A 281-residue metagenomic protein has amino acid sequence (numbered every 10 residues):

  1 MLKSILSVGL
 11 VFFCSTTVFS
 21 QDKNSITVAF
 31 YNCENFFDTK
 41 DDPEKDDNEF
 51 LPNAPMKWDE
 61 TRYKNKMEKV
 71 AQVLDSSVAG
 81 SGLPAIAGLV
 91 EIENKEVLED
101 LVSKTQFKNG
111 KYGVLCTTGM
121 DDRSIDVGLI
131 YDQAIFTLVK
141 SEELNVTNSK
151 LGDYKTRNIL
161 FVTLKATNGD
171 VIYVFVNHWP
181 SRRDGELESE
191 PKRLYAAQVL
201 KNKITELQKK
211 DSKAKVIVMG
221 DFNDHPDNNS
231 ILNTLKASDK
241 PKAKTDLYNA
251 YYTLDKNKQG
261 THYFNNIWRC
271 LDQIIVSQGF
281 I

Functional and structural regions predicted by a protein language model:
M1-K23: Bacterial Sec-dependent N-terminal signal peptides
V18-T105, K111, L115-G119, I125: N-terminal, active-site-proximal structural segment of metallo-dependent hydrolase catalytic domains
V28-C33, W58, K66, V70 (+7 more regions): Active-site beta-strand/loop signature of hydrolases that rely on acidic residues for catalysis
E44-D47, T167-D170, V174-S189: Active-site His/acidic residue clusters
P52-T61, L83-L89, C116-T117, N148-K150 (+3 more regions): Second-shell loop/turn segments in exported
K57-E68, L89-E96, D121-S124, G152-Y154 (+3 more regions): Soluble non-cytosolic domains of exported or imported proteins
I92-V171, F175-W179: Structured beta-strand-rich core segments of catalytic domains in phosphoester-bond hydrolases
R193-I281: Metal-dependent phosphoesterases centered on the DNase I-like endonuclease/exonuclease/phosphatase
